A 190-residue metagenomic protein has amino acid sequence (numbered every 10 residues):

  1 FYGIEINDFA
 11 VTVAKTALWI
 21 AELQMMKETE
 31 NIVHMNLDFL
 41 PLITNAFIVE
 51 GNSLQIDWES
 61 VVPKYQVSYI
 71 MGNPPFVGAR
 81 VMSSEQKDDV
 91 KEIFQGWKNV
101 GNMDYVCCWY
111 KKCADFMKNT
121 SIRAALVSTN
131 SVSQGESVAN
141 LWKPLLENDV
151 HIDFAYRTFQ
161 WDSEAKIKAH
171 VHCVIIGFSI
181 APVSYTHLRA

Functional and structural regions predicted by a protein language model:
G3-I4: Conserved SAM-binding motif I beta-strand of class I
N7: Conserved SAM/SAH-binding beta-strand->alpha-helix loop
V11, W19, L23-E30, L42-I43 (+1 more regions): Signature of N6-adenine DNA methyltransferases within the class I
A14: Conserved SAM-binding loop
H34-L40: Post-kinase regulatory C-tail/linker adjacent to protein kinase catalytic domains
A46: Short, conserved active-site loop motifs that form the nucleotide-linked donor/cofactor pocket
E50: Conserved residues in the N-terminal Rossmann fold of short-chain dehydrogenase/reductase
